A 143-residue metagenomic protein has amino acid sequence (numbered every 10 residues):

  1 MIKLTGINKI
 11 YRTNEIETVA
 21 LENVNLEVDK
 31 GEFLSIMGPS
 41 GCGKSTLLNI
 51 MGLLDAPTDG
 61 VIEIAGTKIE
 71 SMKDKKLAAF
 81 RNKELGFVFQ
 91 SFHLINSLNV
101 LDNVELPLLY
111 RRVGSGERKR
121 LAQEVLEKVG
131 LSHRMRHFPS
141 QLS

Functional and structural regions predicted by a protein language model:
M1-S143: ABC family nucleotide-binding domain
